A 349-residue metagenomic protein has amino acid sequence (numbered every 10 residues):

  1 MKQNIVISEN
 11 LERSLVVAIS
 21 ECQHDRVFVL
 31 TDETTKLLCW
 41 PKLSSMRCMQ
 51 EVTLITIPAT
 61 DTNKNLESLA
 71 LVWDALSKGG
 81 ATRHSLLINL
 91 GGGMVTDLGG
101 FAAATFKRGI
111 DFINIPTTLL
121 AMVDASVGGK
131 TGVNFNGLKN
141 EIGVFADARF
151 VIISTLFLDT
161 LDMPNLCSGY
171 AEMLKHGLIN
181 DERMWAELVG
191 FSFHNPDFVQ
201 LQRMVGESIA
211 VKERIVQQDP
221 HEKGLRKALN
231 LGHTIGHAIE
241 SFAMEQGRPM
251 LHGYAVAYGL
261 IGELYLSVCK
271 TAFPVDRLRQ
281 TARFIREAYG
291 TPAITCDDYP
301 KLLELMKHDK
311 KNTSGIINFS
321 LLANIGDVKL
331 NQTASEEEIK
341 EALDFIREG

Functional and structural regions predicted by a protein language model:
M1, Q218-P220, A243, I339-G349: Catalytic, metal-anchored helix/loop core of enzyme active sites in primary metabolism
M1-L86: ATP/NTP phosphate-donor binding region
A81, D147-F150, L156-F157, M163 (+9 more regions): Generic secondary-structure signature for well-ordered alpha-helical cores
M94-F101, M122, A238: Short glycine/serine/threonine-rich phosphate/pyrophosphate-binding segments that cradle anionic phosphate groups
F101-H194: A glycine/threonine-rich phosphate-anchoring loop and its flanking beta-alpha core in nucleotide/phosphate-binding
M173, F273-G349: C-terminal charged capping/lid subdomain of soluble metabolic enzymes
F191-P300: Active-site segments that bind and position negatively charged phosphate/pyrophosphate groups
